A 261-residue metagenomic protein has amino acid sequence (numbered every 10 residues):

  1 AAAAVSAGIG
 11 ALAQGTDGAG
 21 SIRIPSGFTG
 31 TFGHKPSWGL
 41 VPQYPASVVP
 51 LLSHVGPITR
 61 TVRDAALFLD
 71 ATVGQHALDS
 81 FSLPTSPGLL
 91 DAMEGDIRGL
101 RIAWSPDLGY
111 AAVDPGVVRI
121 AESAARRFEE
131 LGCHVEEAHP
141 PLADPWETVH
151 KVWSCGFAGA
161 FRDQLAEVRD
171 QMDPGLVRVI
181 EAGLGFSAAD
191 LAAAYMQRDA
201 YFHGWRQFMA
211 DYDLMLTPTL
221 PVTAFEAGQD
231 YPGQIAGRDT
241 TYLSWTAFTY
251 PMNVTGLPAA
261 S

Functional and structural regions predicted by a protein language model:
A1-Q75, N253-S261: Short glycine/serine-rich loop segments
A11-L12, D213-M215: Short, Asp-centered acidic motifs that coordinate Mg2+ and/or phosphate in catalytic or ligand-binding sites
K35-A124, L142: A short helix-breaking turn/cap at a secondary-structure junction
S80-S86, L100-R101, S105-D107, A138-H150 (+1 more regions): Flexible, acidic loop-helix segments that line cofactor/substrate-binding pockets
F81-T85, T148, A193, A224-T246: Short, surface-exposed loop/helix-turn segments at secondary-structure junctions that function as lids/hinges flanking
L90, V113-H139, F161-E167, L191-Y212 (+1 more regions): Acyltransferase
D96-S105, S154-R206, P218, V222 (+1 more regions): Short helix-loop capping/hinge segments that flank enzyme active sites or metal/cofactor-binding pockets
R206-Q207, G237-S261: Small-aliphatic-rich amphipathic alpha-helix that forms the alpha element of a beta-alpha
